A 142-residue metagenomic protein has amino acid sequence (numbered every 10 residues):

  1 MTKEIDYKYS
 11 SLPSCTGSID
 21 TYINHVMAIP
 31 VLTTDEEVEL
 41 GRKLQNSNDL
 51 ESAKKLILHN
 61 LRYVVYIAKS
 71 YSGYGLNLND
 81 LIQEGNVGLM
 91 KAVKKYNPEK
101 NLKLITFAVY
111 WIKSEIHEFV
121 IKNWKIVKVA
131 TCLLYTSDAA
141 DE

Functional and structural regions predicted by a protein language model:
K3-V129, S137: Alpha-helical promoter-recognition and RNA polymerase-docking modules of transcription initiation factors, dominated by
C132-E142: Residue-level detector of conserved catalytic or cofactor/ligand-binding positions in enzyme active sites
